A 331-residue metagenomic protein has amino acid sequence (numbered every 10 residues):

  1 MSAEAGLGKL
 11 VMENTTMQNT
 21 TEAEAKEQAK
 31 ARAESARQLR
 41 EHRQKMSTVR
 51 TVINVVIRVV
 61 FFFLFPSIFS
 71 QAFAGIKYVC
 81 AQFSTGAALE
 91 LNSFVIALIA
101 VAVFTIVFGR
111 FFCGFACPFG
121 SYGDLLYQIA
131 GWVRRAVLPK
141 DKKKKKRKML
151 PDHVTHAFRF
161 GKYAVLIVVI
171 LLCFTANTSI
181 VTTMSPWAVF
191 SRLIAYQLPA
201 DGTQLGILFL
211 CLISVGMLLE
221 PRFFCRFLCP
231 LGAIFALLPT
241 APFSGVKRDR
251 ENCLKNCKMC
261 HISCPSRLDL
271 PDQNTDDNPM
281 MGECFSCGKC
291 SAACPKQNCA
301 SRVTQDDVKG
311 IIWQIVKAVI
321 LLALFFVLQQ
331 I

Functional and structural regions predicted by a protein language model:
S2-R267, P271-N274, G282, A292 (+1 more regions): Non-ligating segments of multi-cofactor redox enzymes
G288: Cysteine-rich micro-motifs
